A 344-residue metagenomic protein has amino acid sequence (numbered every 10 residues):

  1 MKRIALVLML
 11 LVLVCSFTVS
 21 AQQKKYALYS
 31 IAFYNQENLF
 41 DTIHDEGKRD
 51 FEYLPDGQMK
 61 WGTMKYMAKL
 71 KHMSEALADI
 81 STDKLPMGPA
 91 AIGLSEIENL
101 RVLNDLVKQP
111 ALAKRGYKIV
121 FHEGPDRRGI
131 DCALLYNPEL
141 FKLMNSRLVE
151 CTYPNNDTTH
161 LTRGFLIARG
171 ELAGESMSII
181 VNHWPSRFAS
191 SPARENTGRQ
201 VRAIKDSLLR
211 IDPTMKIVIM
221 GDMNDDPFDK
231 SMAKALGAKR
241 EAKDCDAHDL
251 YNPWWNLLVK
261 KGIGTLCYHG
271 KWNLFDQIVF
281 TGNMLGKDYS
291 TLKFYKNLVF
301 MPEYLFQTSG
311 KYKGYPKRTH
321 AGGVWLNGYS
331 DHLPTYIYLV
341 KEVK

Functional and structural regions predicted by a protein language model:
M1-K24: Bacterial Sec-dependent N-terminal signal peptides
V19-K114, V120-C132, R199, T308-K313 (+1 more regions): N-terminal, active-site-proximal structural segment of metallo-dependent hydrolase catalytic domains
A21-Q23, D206-I217, D225-K344: Metal-dependent phosphoester-hydrolase catalytic domains
Q22-I31, F40, E139-F141, H160-N182 (+1 more regions): Beta-strand-turn-beta hairpins that frame and shape the catalytic cleft of phosphate-ester-processing enzymes
Y34-E37, S95-E98, F121-P125, N137-P138 (+4 more regions): Active-site-proximal beta-strand/loop segments in catalytic clefts of secreted hydrolases
A91, I97-S176: Structured beta-strand-rich core segments of catalytic domains in phosphoester-bond hydrolases
N99-R101, R127-G129, R187-F188, N224-K230: Active-site environment of divalent metal-dependent phosphoester hydrolases
